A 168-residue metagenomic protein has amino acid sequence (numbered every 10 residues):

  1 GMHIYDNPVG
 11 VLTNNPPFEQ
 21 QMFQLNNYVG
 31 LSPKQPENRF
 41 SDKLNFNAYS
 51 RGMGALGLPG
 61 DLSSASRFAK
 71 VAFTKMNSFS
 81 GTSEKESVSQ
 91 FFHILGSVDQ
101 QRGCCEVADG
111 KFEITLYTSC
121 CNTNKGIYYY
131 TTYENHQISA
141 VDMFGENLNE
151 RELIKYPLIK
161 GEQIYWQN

Functional and structural regions predicted by a protein language model:
G1-M2: Catalytic cofactor-binding cores of redox enzymes
Y5-N168: C-terminus-biased signal that marks the final domain/tail of proteins
